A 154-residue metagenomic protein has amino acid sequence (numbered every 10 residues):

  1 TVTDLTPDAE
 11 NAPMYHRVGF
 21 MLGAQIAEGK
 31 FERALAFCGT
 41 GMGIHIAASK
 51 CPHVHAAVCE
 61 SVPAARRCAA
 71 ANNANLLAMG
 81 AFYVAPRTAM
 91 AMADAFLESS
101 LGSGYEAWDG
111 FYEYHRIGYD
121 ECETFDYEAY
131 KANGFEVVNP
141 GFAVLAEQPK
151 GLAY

Functional and structural regions predicted by a protein language model:
T1, C51-H53, A93-A95: Short, solvent-exposed amphipathic alpha-helical segments in soluble enzyme and RNA/protein-processing domains
V2-A12: A short beta-strand-loop structural module common to alpha/beta enzyme folds
L5, C38-T40, E60-V62, M79-F82: Fold-independent oxyanion-binding glycine-rich loops and adjacent beta-strand/coil segments at enzyme active sites
N11-F20: Structural motif
F20-A27, H45, R66, M90 (+1 more regions): Predominant activation on well-ordered alpha-helical scaffold segments within soluble catalytic domains
L22-V58: Helix-adjacent hinge/juxtasegments
V62-Y154: C-terminal binding/interaction regions
